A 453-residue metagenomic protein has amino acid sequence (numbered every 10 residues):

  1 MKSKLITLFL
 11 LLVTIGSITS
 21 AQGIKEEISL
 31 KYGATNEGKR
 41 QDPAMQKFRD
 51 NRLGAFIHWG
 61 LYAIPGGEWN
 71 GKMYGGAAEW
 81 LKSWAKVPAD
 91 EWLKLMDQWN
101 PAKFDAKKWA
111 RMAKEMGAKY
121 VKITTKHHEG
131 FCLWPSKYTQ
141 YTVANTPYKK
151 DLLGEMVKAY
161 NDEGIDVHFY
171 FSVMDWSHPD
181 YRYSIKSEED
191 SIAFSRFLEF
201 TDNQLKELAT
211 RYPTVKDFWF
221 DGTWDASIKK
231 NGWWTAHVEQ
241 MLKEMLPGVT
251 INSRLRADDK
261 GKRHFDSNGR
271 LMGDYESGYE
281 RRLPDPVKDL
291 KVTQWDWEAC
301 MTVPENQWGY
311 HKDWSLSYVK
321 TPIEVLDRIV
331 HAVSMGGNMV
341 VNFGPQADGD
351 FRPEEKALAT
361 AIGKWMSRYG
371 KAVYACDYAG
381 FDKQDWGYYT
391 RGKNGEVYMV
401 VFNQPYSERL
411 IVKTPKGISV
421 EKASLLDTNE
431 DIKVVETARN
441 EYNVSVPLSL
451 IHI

Functional and structural regions predicted by a protein language model:
M1-E26: Bacterial Sec-dependent N-terminal signal peptides
L12, H452-I453: Short, basic, low-complexity termini and linkers enriched in Ser/Thr/Gly/Pro that act as targeting/leader peptides
Q22-I451: Mature catalytic domains of secreted/periplasmic carbohydrate-active enzymes
